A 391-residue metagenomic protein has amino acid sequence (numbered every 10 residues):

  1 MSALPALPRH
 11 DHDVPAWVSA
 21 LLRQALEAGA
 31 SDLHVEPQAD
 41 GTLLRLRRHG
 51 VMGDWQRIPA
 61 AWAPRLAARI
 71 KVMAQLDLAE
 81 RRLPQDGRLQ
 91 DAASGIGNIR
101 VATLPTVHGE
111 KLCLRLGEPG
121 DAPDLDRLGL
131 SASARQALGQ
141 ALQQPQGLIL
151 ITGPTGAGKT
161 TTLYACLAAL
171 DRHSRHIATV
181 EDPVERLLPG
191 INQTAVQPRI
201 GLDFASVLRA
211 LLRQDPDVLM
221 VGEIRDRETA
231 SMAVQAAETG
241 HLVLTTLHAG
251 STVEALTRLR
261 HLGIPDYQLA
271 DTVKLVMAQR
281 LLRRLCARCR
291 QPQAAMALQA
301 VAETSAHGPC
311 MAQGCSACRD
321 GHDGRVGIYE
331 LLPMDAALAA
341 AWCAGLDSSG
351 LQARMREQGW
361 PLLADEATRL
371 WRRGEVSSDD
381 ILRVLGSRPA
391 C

Functional and structural regions predicted by a protein language model:
S2-C391: Short, flexible helix-loop junctions that flank or precede catalytic/ligand sites
